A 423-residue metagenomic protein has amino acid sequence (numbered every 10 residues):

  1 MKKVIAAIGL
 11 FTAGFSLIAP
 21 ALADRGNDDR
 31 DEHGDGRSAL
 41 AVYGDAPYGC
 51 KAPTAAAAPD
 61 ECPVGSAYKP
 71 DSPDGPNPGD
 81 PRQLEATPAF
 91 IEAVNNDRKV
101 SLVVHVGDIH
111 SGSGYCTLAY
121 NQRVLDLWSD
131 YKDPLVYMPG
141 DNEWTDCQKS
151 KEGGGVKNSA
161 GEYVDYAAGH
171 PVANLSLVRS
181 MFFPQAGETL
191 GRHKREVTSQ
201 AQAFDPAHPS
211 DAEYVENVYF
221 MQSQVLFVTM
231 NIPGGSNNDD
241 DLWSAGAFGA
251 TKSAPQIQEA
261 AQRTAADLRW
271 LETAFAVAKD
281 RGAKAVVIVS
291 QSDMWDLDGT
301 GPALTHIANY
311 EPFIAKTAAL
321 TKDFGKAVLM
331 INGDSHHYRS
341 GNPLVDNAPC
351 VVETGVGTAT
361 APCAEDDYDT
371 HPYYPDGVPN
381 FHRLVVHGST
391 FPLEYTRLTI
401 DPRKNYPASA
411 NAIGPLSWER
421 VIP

Functional and structural regions predicted by a protein language model:
A7-S16: Bacterial N-terminal signal peptides
I18-A23: Sec/Tat signal peptide C-region and signal peptidase I cleavage site
D24-A119: N-terminal active-site segment of His-dependent metallophosphoesterases
S38-L40, Y48-T54, T229, S236-D240 (+2 more regions): Short, solvent-exposed loop/turn elements at domain surfaces
D45, G107-D108, G140-D141, Q291 (+1 more regions): Active-site glycine-centered loops adjacent to acidic/histidine catalytic or metal-binding residues that shape
E61, Y115-R263, H337-S340, V345-D401: Extended active-site neighborhood of metal-dependent phosphoesterases/phosphodiesterases
T87-L102, M221, V228, L242-V345: His/acidic metal-ligating clusters that form di-metal
H382, T390-P423: A short C-terminal boundary segment appended to hydrolase-like catalytic domains
